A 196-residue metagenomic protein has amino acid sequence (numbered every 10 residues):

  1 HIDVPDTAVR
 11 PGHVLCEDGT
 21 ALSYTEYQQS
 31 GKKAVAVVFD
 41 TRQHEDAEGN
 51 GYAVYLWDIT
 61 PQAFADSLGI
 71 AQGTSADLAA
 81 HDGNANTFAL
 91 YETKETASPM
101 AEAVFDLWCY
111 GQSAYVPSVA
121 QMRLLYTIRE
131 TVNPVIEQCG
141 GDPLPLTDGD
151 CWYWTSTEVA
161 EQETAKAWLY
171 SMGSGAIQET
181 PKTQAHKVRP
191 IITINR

Functional and structural regions predicted by a protein language model:
H1-Y110, K182-R196: Short, compositionally biased
L90-A114, V119-M172: An exposed tryptophan-centered "aromatic clamp" motif
S174-P181: Carbohydrate-recognition loop of C-type lectin domains
